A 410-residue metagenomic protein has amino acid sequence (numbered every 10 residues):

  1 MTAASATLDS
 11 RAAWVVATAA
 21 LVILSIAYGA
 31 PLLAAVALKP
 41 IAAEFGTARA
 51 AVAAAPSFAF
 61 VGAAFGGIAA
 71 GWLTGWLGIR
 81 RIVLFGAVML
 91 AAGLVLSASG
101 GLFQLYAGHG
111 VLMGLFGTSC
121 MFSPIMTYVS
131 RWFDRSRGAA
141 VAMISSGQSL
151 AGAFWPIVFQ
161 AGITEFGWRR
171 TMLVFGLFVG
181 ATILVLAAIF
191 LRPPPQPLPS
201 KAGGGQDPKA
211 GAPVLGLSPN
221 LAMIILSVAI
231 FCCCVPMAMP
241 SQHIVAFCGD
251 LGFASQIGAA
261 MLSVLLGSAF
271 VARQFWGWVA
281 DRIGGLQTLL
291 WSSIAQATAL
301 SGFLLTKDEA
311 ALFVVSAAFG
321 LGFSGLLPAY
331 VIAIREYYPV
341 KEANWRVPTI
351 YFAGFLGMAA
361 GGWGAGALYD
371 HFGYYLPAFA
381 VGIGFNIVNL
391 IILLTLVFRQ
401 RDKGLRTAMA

Functional and structural regions predicted by a protein language model:
V15-R49, A70, W155-P156, M239-V245: Extracytoplasmic
S25, G93, Q104-C120, F231 (+1 more regions): Hydrophobic core of transmembrane alpha-helices in multi-pass small-molecule transporters, especially MFS/SLC-type
A34-K39, P219-Q274: Extracytoplasmic gate region of multi-pass secondary transporters
I41, S119-F133, G325-Y338: Intracellular juxtamembrane helix-capping segments at the cytosolic ends of symmetry-related transmembrane helices
F65-F103, A280: Conserved MFS/SLC helix-loop-helix module at the cytosolic interface between two early adjacent transmembrane helices
R81-V95, Q287-G302: Structural signature of the two symmetry-related core transmembrane helices
H109-S146: Cytoplasmic helix-loop-helix junction between adjacent transmembrane helices in 12-TM secondary transporters
G147-P193: Helix-loop-helix hairpin linking two adjacent transmembrane segments in secondary transporters
